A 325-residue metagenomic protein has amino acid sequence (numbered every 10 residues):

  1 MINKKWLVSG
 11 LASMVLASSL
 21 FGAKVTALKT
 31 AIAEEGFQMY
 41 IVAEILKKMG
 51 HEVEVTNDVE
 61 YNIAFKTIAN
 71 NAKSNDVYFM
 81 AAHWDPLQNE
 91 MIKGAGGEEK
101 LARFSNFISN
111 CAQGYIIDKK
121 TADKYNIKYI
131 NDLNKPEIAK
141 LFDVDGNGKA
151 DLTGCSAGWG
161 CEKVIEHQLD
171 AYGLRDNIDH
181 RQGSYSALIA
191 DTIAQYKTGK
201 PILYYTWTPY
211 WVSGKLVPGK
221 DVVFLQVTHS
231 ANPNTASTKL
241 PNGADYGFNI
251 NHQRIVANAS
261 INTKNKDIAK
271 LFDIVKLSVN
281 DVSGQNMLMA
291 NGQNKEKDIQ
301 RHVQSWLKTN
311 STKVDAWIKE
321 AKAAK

Functional and structural regions predicted by a protein language model:
A23-E34, H51-N57, K149-T153, F272: Short, well-ordered beta-strand elements
I32-A33, H51-N70, H180-D191: Short helix-initiation/N-cap motifs at beta->coil->alpha
E34-E52, L169: Short, polar/charged alpha-helical segment
M39, V59-E99, D191, Q195 (+1 more regions): Pocket-flanking alpha-helical
V77-A81, T153-S230: Ligand-binding pocket segment of bilobal, Venus flytrap-like solute-binding proteins
K100-T153: A conserved helix-loop-strand patch within extracytoplasmic ligand-binding domains of the periplasmic binding
A112-D123, N251-K264, M287-L288: A bilobed periplasmic-binding-protein/Venus flytrap-type ligand-binding module shared by bacterial periplasmic
V212-L271, V275-K276: C-terminal lobe and pocket-closing loops of periplasmic/extracytoplasmic Venus-flytrap solute-binding proteins
